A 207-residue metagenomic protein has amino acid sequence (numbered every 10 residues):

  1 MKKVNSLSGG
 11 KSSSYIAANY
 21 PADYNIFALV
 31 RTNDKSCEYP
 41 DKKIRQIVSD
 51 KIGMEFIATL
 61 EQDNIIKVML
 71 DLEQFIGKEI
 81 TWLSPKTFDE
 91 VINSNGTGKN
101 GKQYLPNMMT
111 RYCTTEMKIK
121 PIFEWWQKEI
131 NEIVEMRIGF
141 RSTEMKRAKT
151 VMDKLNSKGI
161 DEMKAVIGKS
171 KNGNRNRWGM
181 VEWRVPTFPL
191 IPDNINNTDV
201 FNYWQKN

Functional and structural regions predicted by a protein language model:
M1-N207: Nucleotide-activated chemistry modules centered on ATP-dependent adenylation/adenylyltransferase
